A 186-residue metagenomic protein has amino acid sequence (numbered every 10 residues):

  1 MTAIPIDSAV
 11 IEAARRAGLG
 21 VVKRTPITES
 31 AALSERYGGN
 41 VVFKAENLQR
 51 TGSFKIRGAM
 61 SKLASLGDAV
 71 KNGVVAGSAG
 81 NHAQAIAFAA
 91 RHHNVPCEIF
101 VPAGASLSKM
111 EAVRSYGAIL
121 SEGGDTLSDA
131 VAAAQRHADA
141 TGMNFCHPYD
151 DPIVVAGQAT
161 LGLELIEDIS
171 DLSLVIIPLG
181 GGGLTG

Functional and structural regions predicted by a protein language model:
M1-G186: PLP-dependent amino-acid enzyme catalytic core
